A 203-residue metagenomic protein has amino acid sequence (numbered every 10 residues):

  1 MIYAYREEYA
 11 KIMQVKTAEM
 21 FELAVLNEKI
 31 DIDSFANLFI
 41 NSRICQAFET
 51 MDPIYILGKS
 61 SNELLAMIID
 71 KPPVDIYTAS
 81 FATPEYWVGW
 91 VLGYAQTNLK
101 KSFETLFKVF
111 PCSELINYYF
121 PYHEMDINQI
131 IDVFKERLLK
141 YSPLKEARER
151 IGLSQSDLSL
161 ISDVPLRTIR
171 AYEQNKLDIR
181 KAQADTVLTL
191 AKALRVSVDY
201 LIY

Functional and structural regions predicted by a protein language model:
Y3-M67: N-terminal interaction modules that seed assembly of large macromolecular complexes
A24, S156-S159: Short alpha-helical "recognition helix" segments of helix-turn-helix
L65-P72, Q183-Y200: DNA major-groove recognition helix of helix-turn-helix/homeodomain DNA-binding modules
Q129-G152: A short, Lys/Arg-rich alpha-helix, primarily the initiator
L144, L158-S159, I169-Y172, L201: Conserved hydrophobic/aromatic packing and binding residues within compact polymer-binding modules
L144, Q155, A184-V187: Helix-turn-helix DNA-binding elements, focusing on the entry/boundary residues of the two helices that contact DNA
S154, P165-T168, Q183, S197: Short coil turns linking two alpha-helices in DNA-binding domains
D163-R180: Recognition helix of helix-turn-helix/homeodomain-like DNA-binding domains that insert into the DNA major groove
